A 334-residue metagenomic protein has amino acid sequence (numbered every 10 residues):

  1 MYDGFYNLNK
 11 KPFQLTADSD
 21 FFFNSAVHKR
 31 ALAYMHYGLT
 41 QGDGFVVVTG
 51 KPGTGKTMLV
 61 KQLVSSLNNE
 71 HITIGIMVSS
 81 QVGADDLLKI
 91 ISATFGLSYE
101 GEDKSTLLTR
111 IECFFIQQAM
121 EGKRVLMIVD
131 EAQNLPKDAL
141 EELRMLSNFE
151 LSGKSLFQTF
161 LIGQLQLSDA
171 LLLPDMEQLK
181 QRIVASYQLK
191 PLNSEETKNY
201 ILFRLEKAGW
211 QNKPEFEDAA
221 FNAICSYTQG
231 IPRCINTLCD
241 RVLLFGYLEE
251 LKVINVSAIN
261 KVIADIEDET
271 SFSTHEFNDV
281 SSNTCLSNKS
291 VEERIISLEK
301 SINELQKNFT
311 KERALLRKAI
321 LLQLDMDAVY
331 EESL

Functional and structural regions predicted by a protein language model:
M1-G42, V329-E332: A short, basic N-terminal segment
D3, N9-K10, S257-L334: Trafficking entry modules
K11, H71-I74, V82-G101: Conserved NTP-binding/hydrolysis module of P-loop NTPases
G42-Q62: Walker A/P-loop nucleotide-binding motif
V46-T49, G75-I76, I128: Short hydrophobic/aromatic beta-strand immediately N-terminal to the Walker A/P-loop
G83-A84, Y99-V129, N134-L140, S152-K154 (+3 more regions): Mid-core helix/loop region of P-loop NTP-binding domains shared across ATPases and GTPases
Q117-G122, L126, A170-P232, E249-L251 (+1 more regions): Helix-loop-helix "sensor" segment of P-loop NTPases
F221, D240, L244-T270: Conserved C-terminal helix/linker of AAA+ ATPases
